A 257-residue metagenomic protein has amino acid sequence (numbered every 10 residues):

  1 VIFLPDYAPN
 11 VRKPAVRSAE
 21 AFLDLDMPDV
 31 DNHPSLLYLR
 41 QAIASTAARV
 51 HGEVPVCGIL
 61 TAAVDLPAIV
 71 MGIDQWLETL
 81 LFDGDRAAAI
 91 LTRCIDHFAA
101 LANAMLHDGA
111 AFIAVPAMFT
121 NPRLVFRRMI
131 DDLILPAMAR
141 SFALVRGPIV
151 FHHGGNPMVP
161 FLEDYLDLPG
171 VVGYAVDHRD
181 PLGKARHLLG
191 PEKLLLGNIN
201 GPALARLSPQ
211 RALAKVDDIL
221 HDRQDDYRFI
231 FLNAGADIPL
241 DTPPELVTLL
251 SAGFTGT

Functional and structural regions predicted by a protein language model:
V1-L25: Alpha/beta catalytic barrel-like cores
N10-P14, D29-T257: Active-site loop segments of alpha/beta catalytic cores
